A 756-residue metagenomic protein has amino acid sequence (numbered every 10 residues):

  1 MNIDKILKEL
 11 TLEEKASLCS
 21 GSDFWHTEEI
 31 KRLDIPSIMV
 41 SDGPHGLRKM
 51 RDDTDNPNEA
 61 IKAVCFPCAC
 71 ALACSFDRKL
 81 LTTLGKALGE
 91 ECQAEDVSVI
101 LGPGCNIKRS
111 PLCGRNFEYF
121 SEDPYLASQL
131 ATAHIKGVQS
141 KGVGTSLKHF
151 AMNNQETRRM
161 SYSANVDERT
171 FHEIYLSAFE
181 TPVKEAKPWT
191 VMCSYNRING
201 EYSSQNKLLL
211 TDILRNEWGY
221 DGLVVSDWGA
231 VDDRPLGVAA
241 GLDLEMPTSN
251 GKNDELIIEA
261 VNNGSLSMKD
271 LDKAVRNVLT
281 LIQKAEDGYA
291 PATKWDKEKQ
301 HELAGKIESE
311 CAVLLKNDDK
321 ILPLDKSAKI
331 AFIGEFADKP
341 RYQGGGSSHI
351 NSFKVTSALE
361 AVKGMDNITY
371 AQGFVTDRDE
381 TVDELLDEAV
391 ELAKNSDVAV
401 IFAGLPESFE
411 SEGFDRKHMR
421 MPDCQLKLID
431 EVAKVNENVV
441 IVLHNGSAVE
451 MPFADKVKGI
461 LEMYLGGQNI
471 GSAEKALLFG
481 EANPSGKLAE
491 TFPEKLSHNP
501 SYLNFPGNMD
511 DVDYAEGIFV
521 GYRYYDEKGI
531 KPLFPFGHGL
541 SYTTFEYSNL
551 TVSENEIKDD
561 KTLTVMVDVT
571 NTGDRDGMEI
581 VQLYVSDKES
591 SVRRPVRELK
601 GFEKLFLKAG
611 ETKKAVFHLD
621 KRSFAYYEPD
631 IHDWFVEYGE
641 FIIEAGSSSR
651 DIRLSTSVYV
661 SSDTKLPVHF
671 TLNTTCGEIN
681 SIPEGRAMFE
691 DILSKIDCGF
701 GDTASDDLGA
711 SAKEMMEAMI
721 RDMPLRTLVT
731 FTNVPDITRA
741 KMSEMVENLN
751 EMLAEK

Functional and structural regions predicted by a protein language model:
M1-A625, E640-A645, S649: Glycoside hydrolase catalytic-domain context in secreted enzymes
M1-N2, S661, A754-K756: Basic/polar N-terminal segments that are highly enriched at the extreme N-terminus, encompassing both cleavable
I6, N253, S267, S357 (+5 more regions): Short, solvent-exposed coil/turn linker segments
K621-T664: Terminal connector regions
S661-S681: Low-complexity, Pro/Ser/Thr- and charge-rich linker/hinge segments at domain boundaries
K695-K756: Extended, compositionally biased non-globular segments
